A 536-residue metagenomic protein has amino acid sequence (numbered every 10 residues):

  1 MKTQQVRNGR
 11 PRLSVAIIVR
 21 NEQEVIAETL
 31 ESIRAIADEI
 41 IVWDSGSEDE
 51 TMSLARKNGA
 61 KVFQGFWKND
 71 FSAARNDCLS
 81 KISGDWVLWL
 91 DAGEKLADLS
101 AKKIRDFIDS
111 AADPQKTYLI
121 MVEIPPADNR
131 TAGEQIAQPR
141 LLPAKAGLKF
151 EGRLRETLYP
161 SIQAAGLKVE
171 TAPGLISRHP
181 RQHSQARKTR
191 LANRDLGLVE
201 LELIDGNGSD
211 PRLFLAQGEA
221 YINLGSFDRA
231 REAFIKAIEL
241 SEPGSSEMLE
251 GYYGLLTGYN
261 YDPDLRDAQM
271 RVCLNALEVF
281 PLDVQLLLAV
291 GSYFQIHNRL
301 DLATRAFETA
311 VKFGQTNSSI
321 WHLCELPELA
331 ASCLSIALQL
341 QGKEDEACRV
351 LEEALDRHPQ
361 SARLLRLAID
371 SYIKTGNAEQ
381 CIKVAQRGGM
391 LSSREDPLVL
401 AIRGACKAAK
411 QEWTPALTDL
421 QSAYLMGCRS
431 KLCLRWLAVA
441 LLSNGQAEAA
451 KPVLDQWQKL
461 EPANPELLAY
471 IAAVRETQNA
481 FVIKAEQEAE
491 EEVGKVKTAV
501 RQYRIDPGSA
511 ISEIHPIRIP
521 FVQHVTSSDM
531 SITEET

Functional and structural regions predicted by a protein language model:
R12-S14: Cell-envelope/extracellular polymer assembly enzymes that use nucleotide-activated donors
I17-I36: Short, well-formed alpha-helical segments that are part of the catalytic scaffolds of diverse glycosyltransferases
S32, D44-R56, W67, D91: A conserved acidic beta->alpha catalytic loop
M52-D77, K81: Conserved donor nucleotide-binding strand/loop of the catalytic core
S72-L79, L90, L96-E232: Catalytic-site signature of metal-activated, phosphate-bearing donor transferases, centered on the GT-A/GT-A-like
V87: Short aromatic/hydrophobic "clamp" motif used to bind/position activated sugar donors
